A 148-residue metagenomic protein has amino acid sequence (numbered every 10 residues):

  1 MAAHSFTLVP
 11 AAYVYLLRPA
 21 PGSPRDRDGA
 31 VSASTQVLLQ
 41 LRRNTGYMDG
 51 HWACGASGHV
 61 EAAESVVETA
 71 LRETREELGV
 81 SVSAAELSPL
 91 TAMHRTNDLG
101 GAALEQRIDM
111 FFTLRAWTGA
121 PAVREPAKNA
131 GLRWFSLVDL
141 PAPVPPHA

Functional and structural regions predicted by a protein language model:
M1-L38, G55, H59-V60, T113: Conserved N-terminal beta-strand and adjoining loop/helix that marks the start of the Nudix/MutT-like hydrolase domain
F6-L8, A102-I108, P126-N129: A generic structural micro-feature
A20-S23, T35, T45-Y47, E61 (+2 more regions): Short, charged/polar surface micro-motifs in flexible loops or helix N-caps
V31-E77, S81: Conserved Nudix-box catalytic region and its N-terminal flanking loop in Nudix hydrolases and closely related
L39, F111-T113, L132-W134: Conserved hydrophobic/aromatic beta-strand scaffold that supports enzyme active sites
S81-T91: A short coil-to-beta-strand element that immediately follows conserved catalytic motifs
T91-P121: Active-site-adjacent beta-strand/loop module that shapes the phosphate/pyrophosphate-binding cleft
G119-A148: Nudix hydrolase/Nudix homology domain
